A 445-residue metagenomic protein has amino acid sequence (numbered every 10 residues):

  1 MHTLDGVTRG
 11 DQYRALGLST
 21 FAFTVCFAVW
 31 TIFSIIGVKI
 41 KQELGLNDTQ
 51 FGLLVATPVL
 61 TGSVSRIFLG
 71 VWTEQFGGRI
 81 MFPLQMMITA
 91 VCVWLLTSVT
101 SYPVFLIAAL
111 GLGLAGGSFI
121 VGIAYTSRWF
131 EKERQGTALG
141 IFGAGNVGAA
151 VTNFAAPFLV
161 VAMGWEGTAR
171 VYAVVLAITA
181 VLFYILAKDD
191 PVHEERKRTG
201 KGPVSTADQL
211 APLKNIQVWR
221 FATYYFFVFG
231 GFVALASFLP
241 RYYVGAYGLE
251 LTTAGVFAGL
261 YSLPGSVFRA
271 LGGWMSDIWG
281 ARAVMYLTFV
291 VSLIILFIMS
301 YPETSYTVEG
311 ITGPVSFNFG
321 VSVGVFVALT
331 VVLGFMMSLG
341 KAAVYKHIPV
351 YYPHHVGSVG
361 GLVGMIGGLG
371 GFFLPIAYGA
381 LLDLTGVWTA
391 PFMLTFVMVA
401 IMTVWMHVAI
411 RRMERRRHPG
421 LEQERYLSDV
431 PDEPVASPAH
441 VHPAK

Functional and structural regions predicted by a protein language model:
R14-D48, L235-P240, L374: Extracytoplasmic
T31, V59-I67, G117, A149-V151 (+2 more regions): Residue-level signature of mid-helix packing/kink "hotspots" within the transmembrane helices of 12-pass Major
F33-S34, I216-V267, K341: Extracytoplasmic gate region of multi-pass secondary transporters
V64-P103: Conserved MFS/SLC helix-loop-helix module at the cytosolic interface between two early adjacent transmembrane helices
A108-G145: Cytoplasmic helix-loop-helix junction between adjacent transmembrane helices in 12-TM secondary transporters
I141-P191: Helix-loop-helix hairpin linking two adjacent transmembrane segments in secondary transporters
I185-L210, R416-L427: Flexible cytoplasmic inter-helical loops of multi-pass small-molecule transporters
A281-V344: C-terminal transmembrane helical hairpin of 12-TM major facilitator-type secondary transporters
